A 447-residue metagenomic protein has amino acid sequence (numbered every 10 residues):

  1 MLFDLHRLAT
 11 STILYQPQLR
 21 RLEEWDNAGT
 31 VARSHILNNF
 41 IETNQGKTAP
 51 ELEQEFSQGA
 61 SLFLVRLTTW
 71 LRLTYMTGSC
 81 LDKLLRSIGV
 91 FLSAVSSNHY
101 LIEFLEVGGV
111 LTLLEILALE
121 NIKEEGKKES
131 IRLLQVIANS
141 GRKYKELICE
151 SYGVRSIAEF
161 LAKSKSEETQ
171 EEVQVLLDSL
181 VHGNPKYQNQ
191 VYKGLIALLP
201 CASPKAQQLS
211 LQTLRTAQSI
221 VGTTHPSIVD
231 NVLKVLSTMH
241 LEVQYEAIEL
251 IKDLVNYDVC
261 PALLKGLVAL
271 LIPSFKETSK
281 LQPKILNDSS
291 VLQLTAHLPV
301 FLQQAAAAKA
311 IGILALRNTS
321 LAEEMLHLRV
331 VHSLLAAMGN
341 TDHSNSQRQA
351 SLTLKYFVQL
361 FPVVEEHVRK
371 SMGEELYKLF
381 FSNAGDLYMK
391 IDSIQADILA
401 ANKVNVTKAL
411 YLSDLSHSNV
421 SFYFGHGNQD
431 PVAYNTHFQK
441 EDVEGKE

Functional and structural regions predicted by a protein language model:
M1-T77, R86-I88, D253, F275-V300 (+2 more regions): Intrinsically disordered, low-complexity regulatory regions of large eukaryotic scaffold/signaling proteins
L2-E129, I137-E159, K163-E171, L180-G194 (+6 more regions): Elongated alpha-helical scaffolds that mediate protein-protein interactions in large eukaryotic proteins, primarily
K83, E129, E172, L209 (+4 more regions): Charged catalytic carboxylate motif
S87-F91, L133-V136, V175-S179, G194 (+6 more regions): Core register positions within helices of long alpha-helical scaffolds
E115, A158-E159, A206, V243 (+2 more regions): Eukaryote-specific, cytoplasm-facing alpha-helical/coiled-coil scaffolding segments in long proteins
A162, I196, P200, L233 (+8 more regions): Extended cytosolic coiled-coil "rod" domains of large eukaryotic scaffolding/tethering proteins
N231-K234, E246, K265, A269-F275 (+2 more regions): Eukaryotic modular interaction domains in large regulatory/scaffold proteins
